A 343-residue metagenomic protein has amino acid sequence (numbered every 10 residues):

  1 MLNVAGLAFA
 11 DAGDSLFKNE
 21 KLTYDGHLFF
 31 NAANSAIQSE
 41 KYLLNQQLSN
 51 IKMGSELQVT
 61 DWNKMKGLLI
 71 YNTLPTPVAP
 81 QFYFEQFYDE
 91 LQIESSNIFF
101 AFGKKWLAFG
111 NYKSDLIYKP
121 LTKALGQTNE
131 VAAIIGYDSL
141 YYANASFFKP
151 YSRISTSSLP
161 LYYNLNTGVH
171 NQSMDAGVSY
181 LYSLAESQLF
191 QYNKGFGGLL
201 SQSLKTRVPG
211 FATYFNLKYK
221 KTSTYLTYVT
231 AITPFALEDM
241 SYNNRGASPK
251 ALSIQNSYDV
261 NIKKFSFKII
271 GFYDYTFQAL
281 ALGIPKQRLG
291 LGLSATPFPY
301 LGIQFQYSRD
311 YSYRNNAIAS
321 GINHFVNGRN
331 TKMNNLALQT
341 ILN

Functional and structural regions predicted by a protein language model:
L2-G26, I37, F265, L301 (+2 more regions): Outer-membrane beta-barrel biogenesis signature
G13-A36, E40-R153, S158-L159, N164-V178 (+4 more regions): Outer membrane beta-barrel
S35, F109-K113, E186-F190, F235-A236 (+1 more regions): Short acidic/His/Gly/Ser-rich catalytic and metal-binding motifs that mark active-site loops of diverse hydrolases
A36-Q38, I70, D115-Y118, K194-L200 (+3 more regions): Extracytoplasmic loops and strand-loop junctions of Gram-negative outer membrane beta-barrel proteins
K41-Q47, T76-F84, L121-Q127, R153-L161 (+5 more regions): Replace "Gram-negative outer membrane beta-barrel proteins" with "bacterial and organellar outer membrane beta-barrel
L165, G328-N343: Outer-membrane beta-barrel "beta-signal"
N166-L280, Q287, L342: Detector for outer-membrane/organellar transmembrane beta-barrel domains, recognizing the amphipathic beta-strand
I262-R314: C-terminal hydrophobic structural anchor segments that stabilize assembly/packing rather than catalytic chemistry
